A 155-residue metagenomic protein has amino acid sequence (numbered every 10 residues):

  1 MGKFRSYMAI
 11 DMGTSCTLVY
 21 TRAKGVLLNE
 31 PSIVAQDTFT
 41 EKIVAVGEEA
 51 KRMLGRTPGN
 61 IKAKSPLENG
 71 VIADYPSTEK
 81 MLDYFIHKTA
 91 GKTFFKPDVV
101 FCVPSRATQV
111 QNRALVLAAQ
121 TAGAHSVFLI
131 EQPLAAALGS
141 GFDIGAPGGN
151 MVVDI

Functional and structural regions predicted by a protein language model:
M1-I155: Nucleotide/phosphate-binding catalytic cleft detector across ATP-hydrolyzing and phosphate-transferring enzymes
